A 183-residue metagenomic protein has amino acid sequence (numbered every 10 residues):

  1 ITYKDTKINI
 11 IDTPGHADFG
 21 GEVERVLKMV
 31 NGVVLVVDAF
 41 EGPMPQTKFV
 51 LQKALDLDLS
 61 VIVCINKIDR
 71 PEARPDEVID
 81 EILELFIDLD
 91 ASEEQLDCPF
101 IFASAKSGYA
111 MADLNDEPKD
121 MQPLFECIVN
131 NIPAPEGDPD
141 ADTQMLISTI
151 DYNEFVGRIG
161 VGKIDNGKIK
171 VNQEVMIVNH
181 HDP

Functional and structural regions predicted by a protein language model:
I1-Y3: Short acidic-hydrophobic surface loop/beta-edge motif
T6-I8, T13-F19, L27-V78: Conserved Switch II/interswitch segment of TRAFAC-class P-loop GTPases
A17, G21, G42, N66 (+3 more regions): Flexible, active-site-adjacent loop/turn segments at secondary-structure boundaries
E24-L27, N31, D38, L55 (+6 more regions): Signal for well-folded cores of large energy- and translation-related assemblies
R25, G32-V33, V78-L85, I101-S104 (+1 more regions): Solvent-exposed, charged interface segments at domain starts and junctions
I62, I79-E81, K119, P123: Hydrophobic regular secondary-structure detector
I87-P183: Conserved catalytic-core segments of large NTP-driven translation/proteostasis enzymes
